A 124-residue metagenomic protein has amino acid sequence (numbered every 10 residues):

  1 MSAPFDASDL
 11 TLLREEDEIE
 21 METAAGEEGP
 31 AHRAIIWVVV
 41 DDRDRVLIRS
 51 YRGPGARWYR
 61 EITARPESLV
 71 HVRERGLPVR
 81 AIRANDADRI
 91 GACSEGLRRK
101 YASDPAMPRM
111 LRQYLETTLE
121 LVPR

Functional and structural regions predicted by a protein language model:
M1-E20: Extreme N-terminal tail/first-helix region
A7-D9, A24-A25, A106-P108: Short, P/G- and charge-enriched loop/turn segments at secondary-structure junctions
L10-T11, W37-V38, R109-L111: Short secondary-structure boundary/capping segments
L12, G29-A34, S68-G76: Compositionally biased, low-hydrophobicity segments enriched in charged and small polar residues
E16-R52, R60, A81: Short beta-strand segments
D41, P123-R124: Active-site beta-strand termini and strand-to-loop segments that position acidic
G53-V122: Short, structured beta-strand-loop surface elements
